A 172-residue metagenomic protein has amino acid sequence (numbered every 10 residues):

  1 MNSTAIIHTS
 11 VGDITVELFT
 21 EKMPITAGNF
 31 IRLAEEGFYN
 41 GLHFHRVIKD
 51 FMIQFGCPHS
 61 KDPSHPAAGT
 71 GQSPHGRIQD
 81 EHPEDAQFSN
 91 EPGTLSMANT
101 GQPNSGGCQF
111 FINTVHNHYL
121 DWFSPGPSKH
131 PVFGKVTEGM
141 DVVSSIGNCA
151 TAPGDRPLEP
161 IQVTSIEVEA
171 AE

Functional and structural regions predicted by a protein language model:
M1-E172: Cyclophilin-like peptidyl-prolyl cis-trans isomerases
